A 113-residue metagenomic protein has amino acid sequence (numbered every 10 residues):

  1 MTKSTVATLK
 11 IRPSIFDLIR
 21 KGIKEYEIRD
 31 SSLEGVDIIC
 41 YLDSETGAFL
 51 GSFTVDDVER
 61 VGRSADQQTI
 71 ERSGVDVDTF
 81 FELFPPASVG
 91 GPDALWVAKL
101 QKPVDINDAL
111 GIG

Functional and structural regions predicted by a protein language model:
T2-G113: Structured alpha/beta reader/binder surfaces that contact nucleic acids or chromatin modification marks
